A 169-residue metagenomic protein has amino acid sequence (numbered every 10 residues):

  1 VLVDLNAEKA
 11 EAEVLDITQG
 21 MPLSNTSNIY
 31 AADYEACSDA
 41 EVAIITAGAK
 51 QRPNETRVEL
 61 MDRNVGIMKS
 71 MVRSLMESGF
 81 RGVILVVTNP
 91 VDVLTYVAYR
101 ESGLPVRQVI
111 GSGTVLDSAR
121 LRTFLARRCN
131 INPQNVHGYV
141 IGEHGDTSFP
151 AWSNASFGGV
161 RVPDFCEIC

Functional and structural regions predicted by a protein language model:
V3-A40: Conserved N-terminal Rossmann-fold NAD(P) cofactor-binding segment
E13, A43, I67-M71: Short, well-ordered amphipathic alpha-helical segments that serve as non-catalytic structural scaffolds within diverse
E13-S24, S78, E101, F124-N132: Change "in soluble alpha/beta enzymes" to "in soluble alpha/beta proteins
A43-I45, V86: Redox-cofactor binding/interface segments in oxidoreductases and associated redox assembly factors
A47-A49: Conserved NAD(P)H cofactor-binding loop of Rossmann-fold oxidoreductase domains
Q51-R52, V93: Short glycine-rich, flexible loops that bind phosphorylated cofactors or substrates
R57-R122: Rossmann-like NAD(P)(H) cofactor-binding subdomain of soluble oxidoreductases
R107-C169: Active-site-lining helix/loop region of Rossmann-like oxidoreductase modules
